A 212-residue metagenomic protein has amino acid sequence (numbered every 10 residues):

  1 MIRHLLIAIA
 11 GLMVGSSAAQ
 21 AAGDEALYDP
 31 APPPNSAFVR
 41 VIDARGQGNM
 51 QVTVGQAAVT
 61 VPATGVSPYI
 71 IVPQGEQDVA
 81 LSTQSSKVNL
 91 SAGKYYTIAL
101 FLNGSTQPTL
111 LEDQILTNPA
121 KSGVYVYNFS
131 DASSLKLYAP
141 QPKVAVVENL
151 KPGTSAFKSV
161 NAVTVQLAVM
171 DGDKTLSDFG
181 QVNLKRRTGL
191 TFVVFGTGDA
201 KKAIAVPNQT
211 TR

Functional and structural regions predicted by a protein language model:
M1-H4: Positively charged n-region of N-terminal signal peptides that target proteins for export
I7-S16: Bacterial N-terminal signal peptides
Q20-R212: Intrinsically disordered, low-complexity polar regions and short flexible loop motifs
